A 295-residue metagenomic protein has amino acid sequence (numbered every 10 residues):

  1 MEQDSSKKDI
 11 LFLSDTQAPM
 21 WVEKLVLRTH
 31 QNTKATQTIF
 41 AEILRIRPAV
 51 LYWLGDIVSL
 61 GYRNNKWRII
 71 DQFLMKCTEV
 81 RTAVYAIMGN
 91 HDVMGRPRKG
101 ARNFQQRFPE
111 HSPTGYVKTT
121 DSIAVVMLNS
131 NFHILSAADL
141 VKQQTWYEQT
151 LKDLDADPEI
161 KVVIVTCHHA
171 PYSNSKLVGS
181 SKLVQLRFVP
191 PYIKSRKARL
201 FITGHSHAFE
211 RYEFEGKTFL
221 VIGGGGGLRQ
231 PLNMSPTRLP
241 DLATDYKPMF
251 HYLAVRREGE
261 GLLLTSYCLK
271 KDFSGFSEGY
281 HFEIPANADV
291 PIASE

Functional and structural regions predicted by a protein language model:
M1-N65, N174: N-terminal active-site segment of His-dependent metallophosphoesterases
E2-D4, E23-R28, Y62-V163, G179-L200 (+1 more regions): Extended active-site neighborhood of metal-dependent phosphoesterases/phosphodiesterases
Q3-S5, A243-E295: A short C-terminal boundary segment appended to hydrolase-like catalytic domains
I10-F12, L51-W53, A86-I87, V165 (+1 more regions): Residue-level marker for buried hydrophobic side chains located in beta-strands that build the well-ordered beta-sheet
F12, W53, T119-T120, E213-F214 (+3 more regions): Generic beta-strand structural signal
D15, G55-D56, G89-N90, H168 (+1 more regions): Active-site glycine-centered loops adjacent to acidic/histidine catalytic or metal-binding residues that shape
W53, V58, L154-K176: Short acidic, glycine-rich surface-loop motifs adjacent to enzyme active sites
S130, T166-A170, H205-S206, Y267-C268: Short, well-ordered beta-to-alpha junction loops that form the rim of enzyme active sites and present histidine/acidic
